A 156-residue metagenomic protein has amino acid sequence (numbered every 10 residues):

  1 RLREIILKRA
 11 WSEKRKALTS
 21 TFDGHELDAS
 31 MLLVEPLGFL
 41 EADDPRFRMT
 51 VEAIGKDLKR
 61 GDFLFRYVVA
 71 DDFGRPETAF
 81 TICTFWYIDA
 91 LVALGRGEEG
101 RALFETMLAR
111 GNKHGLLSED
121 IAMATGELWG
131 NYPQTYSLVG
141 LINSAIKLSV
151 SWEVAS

Functional and structural regions predicted by a protein language model:
R1-T81, A102-A155: Extended glycan-interaction surfaces of carbohydrate-active proteins
I82-W86: Functionally critical, mid-to-C-terminal surface segments that flank or help form catalytic/ligand
